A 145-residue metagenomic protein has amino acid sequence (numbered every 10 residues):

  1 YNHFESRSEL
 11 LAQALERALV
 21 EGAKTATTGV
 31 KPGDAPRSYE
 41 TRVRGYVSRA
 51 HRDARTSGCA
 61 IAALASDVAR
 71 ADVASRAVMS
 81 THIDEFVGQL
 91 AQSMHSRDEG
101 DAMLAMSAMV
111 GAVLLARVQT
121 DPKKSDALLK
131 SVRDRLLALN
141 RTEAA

Functional and structural regions predicted by a protein language model:
N2-T27: An amphipathic alpha-helix adjacent to DNA-recognition modules
Q13, K24-G58: Hydrophobic alpha-helical connector segments
A14, S38, R42, S57-A60 (+3 more regions): Residue-level detector of well-ordered alpha-helical segments, enriched for hydrophobic/aromatic packing positions
L15, L19, R76-D84: Amphipathic, non-transmembrane alpha-helical scaffold segments
R37, S80-Q92: Acidic-glycine-rich active-site phosphate/pyrophosphate-binding loop
S38-R42, R52-V73, A77-S80: Amphipathic alpha-helical segments used for helix-helix packing
V73-S80, Q92-A145: Hydrophobic/aromatic-rich alpha-helical bundle segments in the mid-to-C-terminal region
